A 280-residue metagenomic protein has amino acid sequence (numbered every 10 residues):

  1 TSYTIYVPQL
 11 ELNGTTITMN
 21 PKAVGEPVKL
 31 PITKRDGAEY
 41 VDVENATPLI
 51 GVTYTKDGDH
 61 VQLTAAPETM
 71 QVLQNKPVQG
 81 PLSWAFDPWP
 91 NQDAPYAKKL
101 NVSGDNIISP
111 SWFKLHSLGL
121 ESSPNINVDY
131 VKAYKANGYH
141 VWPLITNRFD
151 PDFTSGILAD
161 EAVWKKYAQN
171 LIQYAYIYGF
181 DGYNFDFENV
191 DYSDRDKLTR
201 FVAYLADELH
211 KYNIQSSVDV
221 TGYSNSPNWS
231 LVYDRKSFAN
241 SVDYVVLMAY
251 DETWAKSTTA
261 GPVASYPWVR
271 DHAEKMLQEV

Functional and structural regions predicted by a protein language model:
T1-G104, Y178: Primary recognition of N-terminal secretory signal peptides and signal-anchoring hydrophobic helices
E68-N170: Glycan-recognition patch characteristic of GH18 chitinases/ENGases and related GlcNAc/peptidoglycan-binding proteins
D87, W112, P143-N147, F187-N189 (+2 more regions): A cross-domain feature marking catalytic cores of carbohydrate-active enzymes and several ubiquitous metabolic/repair
A97-V102, I172, V232-S241: Mature extracellular/periplasmic domains of secretome proteins
N106, D181, D243: Receiver (REC) domain switch/active-site residues of two-component response regulators
I108, F185, V245: Conserved, mostly hydrophobic/aromatic
L118-E121, N125, R195-V280: Substrate-binding surface in catalytic domains of secreted glycosidases
N147-Y178, N228, V246-S257: Active-site-adjacent "subsite" loops/lids of carbohydrate-active enzymes
